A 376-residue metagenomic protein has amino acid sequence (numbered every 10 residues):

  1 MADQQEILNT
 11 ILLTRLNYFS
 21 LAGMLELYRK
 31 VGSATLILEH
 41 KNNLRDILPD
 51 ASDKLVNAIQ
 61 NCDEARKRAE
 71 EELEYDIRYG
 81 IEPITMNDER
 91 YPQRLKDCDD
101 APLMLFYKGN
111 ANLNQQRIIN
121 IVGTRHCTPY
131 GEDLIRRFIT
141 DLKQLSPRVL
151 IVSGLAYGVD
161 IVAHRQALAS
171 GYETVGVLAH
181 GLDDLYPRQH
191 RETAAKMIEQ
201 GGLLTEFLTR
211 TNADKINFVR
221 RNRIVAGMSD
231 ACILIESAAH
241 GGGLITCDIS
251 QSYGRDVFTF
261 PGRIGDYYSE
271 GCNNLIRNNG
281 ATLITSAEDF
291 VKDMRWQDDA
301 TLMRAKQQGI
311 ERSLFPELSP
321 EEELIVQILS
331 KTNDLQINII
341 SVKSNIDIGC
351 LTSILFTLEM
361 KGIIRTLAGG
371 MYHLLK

Functional and structural regions predicted by a protein language model:
M1-P147: Short, positively charged patches
A2-Q4, T85-K376: Glycine-biased, small-residue-rich flexible motifs in mid-sequence functional cores and linkers
